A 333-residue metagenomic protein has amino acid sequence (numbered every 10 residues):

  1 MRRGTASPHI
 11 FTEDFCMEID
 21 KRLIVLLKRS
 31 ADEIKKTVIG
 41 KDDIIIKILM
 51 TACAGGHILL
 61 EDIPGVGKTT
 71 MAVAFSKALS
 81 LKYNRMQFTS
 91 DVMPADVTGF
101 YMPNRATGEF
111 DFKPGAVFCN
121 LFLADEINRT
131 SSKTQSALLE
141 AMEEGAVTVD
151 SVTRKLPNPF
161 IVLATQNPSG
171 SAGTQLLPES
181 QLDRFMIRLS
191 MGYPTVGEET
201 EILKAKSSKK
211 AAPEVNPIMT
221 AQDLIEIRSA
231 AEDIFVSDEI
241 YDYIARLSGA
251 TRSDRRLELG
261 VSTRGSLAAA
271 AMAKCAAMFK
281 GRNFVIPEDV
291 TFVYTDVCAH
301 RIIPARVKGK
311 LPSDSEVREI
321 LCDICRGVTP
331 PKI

Functional and structural regions predicted by a protein language model:
R22-I63: Pre-Walker A (pre-P-loop) alpha-helix and adjacent loop at the N terminus of AAA/AAA+ ATPase modules, a conserved
K47-M50, P103-L123: Conserved alpha-helical scaffold flanking the Walker A/P-loop in AAA+ ATPase domains
A52-T89: Walker A/P-loop
I58, F122, F160: Conserved beta-strand position immediately N-terminal to the Walker
N104-E109, T130, T134, M142-M219 (+2 more regions): Canonical AAA+ ATPase core
D125-E126, A137: Walker B catalytic acidic pair
E214-A269: Conserved AAA+ ATPase small/helical "lid" subdomain
S253-I333: C-terminal engagement/docking regions of AAA+ P-loop ATPases
